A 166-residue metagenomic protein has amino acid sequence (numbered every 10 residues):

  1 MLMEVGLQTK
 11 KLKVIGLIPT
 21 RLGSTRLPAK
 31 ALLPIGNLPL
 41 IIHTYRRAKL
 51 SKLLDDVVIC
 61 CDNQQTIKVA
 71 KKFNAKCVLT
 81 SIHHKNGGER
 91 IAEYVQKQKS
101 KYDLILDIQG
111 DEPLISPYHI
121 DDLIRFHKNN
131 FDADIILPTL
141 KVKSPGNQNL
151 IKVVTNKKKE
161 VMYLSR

Functional and structural regions predicted by a protein language model:
K13-C61: N-terminal glycine-rich phosphate-binding loop and ensuing alpha1 helix
P19, D107-Q109, P138-T139, S165: Short beta-strand segments
T25, K99, P145-N147: Short solvent-exposed loop/turn micro-motifs enriched in small/polar/acidic residues
L54, S100-Y102, N130-I135: Short, high-confidence coil segments that cap the C-terminus of an alpha-helix and link into the following beta-strand
V58, Q64-I108, E112-R125: Short phosphate-binding loop-to-helix
I115-R166: Conserved core of the sugar-phosphate nucleotidyltransferase
